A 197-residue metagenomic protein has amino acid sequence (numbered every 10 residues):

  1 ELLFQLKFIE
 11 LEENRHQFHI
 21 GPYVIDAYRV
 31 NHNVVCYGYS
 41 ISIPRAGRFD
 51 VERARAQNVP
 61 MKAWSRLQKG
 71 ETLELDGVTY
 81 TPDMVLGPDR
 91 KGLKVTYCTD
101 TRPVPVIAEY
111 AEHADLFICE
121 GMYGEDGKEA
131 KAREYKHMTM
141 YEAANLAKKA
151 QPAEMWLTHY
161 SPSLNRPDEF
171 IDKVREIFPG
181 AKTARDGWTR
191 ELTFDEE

Functional and structural regions predicted by a protein language model:
E1-E12: Active-site neighborhood of divalent metal-dependent phosphoester bond hydrolases
E1-L2, E176-P179: Short helix-capping segments at alpha-helix termini
L6-F8, I25, A181-T183: Generic structural signal for residues in well-ordered beta-strands
E12-L157, D168-D172, I177, T193-E197: Metal-dependent phosphodiesterase/nuclease catalytic metal-binding core
M122, Y160, D186: Short, ordered loop/turn segments at secondary-structure junctions
P162-R166: Conserved Class I SAM-dependent methyltransferase catalytic core
P179-T189: Conserved phosphate-binding/catalytic loops in two-lobed NTP-binding clefts
